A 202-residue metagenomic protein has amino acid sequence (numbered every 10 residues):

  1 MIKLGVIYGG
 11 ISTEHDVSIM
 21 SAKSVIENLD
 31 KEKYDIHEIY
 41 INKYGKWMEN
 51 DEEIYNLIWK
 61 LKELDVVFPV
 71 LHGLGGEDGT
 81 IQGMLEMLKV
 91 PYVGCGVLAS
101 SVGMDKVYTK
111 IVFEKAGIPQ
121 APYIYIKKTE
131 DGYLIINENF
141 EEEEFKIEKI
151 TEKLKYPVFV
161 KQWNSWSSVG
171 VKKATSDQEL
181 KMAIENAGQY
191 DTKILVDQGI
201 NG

Functional and structural regions predicted by a protein language model:
M1-L98, V102-Y108, K127-F145: ATP-binding N-terminal substructure of ATP-dependent carboxylate-amine bond-forming enzymes
D30, E86, E114, E152 (+1 more regions): Anion (oxyanion) recognition and catalysis
V93, A121, F159, L195-D197: Structural detector of well-ordered beta-strand residues that form the stable sheet scaffold of enzyme domains
V112-P119, E179, N186: Basic phosphate/pyrophosphate-binding loop/patch that engages nucleotide-derived ligands
K115-W163, K172: Rossmann-like NAD(P)H-binding beta-loop-alpha module
V169-G202: Phosphate-binding site of ATP-dependent enzymes
